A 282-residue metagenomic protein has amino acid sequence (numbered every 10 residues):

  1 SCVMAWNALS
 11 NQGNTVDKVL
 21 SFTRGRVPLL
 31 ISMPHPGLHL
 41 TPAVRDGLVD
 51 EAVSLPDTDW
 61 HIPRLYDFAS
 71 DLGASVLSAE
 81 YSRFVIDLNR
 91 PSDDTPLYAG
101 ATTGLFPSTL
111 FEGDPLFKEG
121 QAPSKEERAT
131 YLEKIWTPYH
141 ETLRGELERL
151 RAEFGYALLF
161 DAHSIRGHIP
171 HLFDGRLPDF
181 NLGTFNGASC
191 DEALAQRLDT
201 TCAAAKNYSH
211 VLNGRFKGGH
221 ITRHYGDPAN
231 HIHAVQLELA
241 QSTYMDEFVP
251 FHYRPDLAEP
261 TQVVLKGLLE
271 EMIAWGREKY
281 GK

Functional and structural regions predicted by a protein language model:
W6-L159, S164-K282: N-terminal catalytic or cofactor-binding beta/alpha core of small enzyme domains
